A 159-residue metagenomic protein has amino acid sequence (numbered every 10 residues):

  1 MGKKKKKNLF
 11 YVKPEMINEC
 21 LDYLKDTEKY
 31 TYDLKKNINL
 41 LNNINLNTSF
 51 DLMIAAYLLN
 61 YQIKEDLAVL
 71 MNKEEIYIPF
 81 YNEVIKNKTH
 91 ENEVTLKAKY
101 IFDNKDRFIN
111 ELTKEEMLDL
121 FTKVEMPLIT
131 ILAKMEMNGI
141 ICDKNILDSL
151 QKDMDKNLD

Functional and structural regions predicted by a protein language model:
M1-E74: Conserved RNase H-like, two-metal-ion catalytic cores of nucleic-acid enzymes
N42-N47, L70-E74, P79-D159: Mixed-charge, glycine-rich, non-catalytic linkers/tails in nucleic-acid processing enzymes
